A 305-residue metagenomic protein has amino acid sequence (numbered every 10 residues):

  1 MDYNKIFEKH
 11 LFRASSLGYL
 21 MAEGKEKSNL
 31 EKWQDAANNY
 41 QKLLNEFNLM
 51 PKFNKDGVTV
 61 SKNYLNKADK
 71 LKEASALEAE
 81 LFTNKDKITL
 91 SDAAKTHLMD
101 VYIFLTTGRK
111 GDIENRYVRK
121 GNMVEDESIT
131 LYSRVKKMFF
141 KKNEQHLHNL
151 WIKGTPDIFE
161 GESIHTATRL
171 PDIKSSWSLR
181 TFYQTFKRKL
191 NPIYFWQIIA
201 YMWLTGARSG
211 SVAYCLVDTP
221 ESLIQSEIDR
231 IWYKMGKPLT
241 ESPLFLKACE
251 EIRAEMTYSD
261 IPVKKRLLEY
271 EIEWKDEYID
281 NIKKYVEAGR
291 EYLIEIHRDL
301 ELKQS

Functional and structural regions predicted by a protein language model:
M1-N122, E221, K237-R253, E301-S305: Charged, glycine-rich intrinsically disordered N-terminal tails and low-complexity linkers that flank
V118, M123-T130, D280, R298: Contiguous, amphipathic alpha-helical segments that mediate oligomerization or scaffolding in large protein assemblies
E127-K136, L190-L216: Metal-dependent nuclease catalytic cores in nucleic-acid-processing enzymes, especially RNase H-like/related
T130-W151, P156-F159: A short acidic/basic microdomain associated with nuclease active sites
Y132, P156-Y183, Y201: Conserved catalytic cores of phosphodiester-cleaving nucleases, focusing on short active-site segments
K141-K142, L170-D172, G210-Y214: A structural signal for short, well-ordered beta-strand segments and their strand-loop junctions that often border
W151-T155, T166-T168, F195, A207: Short connector loops at helix/strand junctions that flank enzyme active sites, especially segments positioning acidic
T185-L190, A207-S305: Metal-dependent nuclease catalytic regions and adjoining charged, substrate-binding loops involved in nucleic-acid end
